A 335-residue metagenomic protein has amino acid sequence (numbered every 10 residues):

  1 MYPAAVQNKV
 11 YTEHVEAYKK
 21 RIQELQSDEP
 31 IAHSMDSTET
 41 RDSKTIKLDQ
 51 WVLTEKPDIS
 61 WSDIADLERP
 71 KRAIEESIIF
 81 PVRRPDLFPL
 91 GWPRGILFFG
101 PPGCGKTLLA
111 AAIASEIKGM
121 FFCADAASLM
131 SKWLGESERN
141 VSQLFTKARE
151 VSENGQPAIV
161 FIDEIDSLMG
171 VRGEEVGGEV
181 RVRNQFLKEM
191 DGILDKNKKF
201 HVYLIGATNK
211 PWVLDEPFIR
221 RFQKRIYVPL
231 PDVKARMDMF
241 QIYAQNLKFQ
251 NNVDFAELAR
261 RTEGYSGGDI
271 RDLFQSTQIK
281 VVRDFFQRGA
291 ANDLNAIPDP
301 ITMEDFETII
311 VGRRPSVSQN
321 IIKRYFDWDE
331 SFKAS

Functional and structural regions predicted by a protein language model:
M1-R72: AAA+ P-loop ATPase mechanoenzymes
Y2-K9, L25, E29-H33, P85-F88 (+4 more regions): Short, flexible/disordered secondary-structure transition segments
V6, V10-E13, L129, E136 (+1 more regions): A structural signal for alpha-helical segments
E16, Q275-Q278, V311: Short amphipathic alpha-helical surface patches that mediate protein-protein
L25-D28, I193, N246, K280 (+2 more regions): Phosphate/oxyanion-binding loops and surfaces in catalytic or ligand/nucleic-acid-binding neighborhoods
S43, K198, K248-F249, R314-N320: Proline-centered turn/helix-capping motifs that create local helix->coil transitions or kinks
W51-R261, Y265, T277: Walker A/P-loop NTP-binding motif of AAA+ ATPase domains
L53-S62, E68, R260, Y265-D272 (+1 more regions): C-terminal engagement/docking regions of AAA+ P-loop ATPases
